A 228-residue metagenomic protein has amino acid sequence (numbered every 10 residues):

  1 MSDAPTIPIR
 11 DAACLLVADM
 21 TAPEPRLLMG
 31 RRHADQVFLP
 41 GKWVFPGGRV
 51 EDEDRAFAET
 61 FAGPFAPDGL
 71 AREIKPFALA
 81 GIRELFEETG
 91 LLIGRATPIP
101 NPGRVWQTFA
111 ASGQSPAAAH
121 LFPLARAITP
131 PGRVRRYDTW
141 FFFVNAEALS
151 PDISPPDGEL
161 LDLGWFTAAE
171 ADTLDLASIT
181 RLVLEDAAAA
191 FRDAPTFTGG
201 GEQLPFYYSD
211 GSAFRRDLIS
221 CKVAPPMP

Functional and structural regions predicted by a protein language model:
M1-P228: N-terminal leader/linker segments that precede catalytic domains of diphosphate-processing enzymes
